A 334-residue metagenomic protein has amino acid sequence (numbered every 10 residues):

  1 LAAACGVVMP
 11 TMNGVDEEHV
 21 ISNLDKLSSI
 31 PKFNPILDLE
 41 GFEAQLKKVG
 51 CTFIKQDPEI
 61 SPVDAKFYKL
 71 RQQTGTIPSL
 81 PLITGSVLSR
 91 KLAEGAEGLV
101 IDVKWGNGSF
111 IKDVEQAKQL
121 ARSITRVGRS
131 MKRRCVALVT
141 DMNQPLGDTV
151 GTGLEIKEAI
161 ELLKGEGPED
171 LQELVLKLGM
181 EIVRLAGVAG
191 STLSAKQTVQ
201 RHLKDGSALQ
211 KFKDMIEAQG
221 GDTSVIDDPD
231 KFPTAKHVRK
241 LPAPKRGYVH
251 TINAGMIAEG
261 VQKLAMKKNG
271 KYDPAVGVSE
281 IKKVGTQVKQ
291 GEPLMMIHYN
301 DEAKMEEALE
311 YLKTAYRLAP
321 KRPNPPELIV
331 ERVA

Functional and structural regions predicted by a protein language model:
L1-E17: Active-site cofactor/substrate anionic-group-binding motifs, chiefly glycine- and Lys/Arg-rich phosphate-binding loops
M12-N13, L46, I54-D57, D102-G106 (+1 more regions): Short beta-strand segments
V15-H19, I30-P31, W105-N107, M142-N143: Acidic, glycine-rich active-site loops and adjacent beta-strand->loop/helix elements that engage anionic groups
V20-S29, V63-R71, V103-K104: Acidic/polar active-site rim loop that often engages polyanionic ligands
K26-I36, L70-I77, F110-V114: Glycine-rich tight-turn/loop motif centered on a GG-T
K26-T52, R122-G128, K132: A glycine-rich helix N-cap at a beta->alpha junction
K47-E94: Phosphate/diphosphate-binding glycine-rich loops and adjacent basic-rich segments that engage nucleotide
T76-I83, R90-A334: Well-ordered secondary-structure scaffolds
